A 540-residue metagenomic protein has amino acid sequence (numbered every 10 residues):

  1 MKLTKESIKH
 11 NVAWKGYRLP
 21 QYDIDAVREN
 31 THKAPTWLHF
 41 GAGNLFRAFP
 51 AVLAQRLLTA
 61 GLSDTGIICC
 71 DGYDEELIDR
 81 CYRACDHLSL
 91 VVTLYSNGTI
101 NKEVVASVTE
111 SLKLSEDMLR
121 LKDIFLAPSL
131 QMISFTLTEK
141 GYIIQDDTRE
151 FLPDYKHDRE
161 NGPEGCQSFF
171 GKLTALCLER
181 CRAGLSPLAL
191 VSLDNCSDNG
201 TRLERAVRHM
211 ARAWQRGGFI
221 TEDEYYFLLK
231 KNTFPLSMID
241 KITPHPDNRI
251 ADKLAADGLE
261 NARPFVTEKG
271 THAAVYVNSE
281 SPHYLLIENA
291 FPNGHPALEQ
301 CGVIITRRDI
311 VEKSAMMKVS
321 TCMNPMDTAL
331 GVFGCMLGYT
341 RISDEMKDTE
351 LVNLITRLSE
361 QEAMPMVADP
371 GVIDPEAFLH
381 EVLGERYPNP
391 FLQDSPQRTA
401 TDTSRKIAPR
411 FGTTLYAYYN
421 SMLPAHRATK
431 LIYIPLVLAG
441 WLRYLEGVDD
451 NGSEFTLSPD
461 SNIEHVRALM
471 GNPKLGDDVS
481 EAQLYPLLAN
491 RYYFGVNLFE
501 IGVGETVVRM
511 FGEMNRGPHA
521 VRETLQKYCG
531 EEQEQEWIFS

Functional and structural regions predicted by a protein language model:
M1-S540: Substrate/ligand-engaging "lid" and interaction regions
